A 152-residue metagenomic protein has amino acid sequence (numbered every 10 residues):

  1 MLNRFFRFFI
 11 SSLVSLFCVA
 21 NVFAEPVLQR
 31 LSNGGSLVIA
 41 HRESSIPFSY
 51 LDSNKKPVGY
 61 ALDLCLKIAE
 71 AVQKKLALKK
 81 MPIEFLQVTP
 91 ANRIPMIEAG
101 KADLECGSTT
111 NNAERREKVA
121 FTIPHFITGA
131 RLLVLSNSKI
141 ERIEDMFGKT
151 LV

Functional and structural regions predicted by a protein language model:
M1-L13: Bacterial N-terminal signal peptides that target proteins for export
S11-S12, V22, I68: Cleavable N-terminal signal peptides
Q29-E105: Extracytoplasmic small-molecule ligand-binding "clamshell" domains of the periplasmic binding protein/Venus flytrap
G34-S36, I140, F147-K149: Phosphate-coordination loops involved in phosphoryl transfer and adenosine-cofactor binding
V38-A40, L133, K149-V152: Short, well-ordered beta-strand segments
L66, L78-D145: Acidic, polar ligand-binding/catalytic clefts
